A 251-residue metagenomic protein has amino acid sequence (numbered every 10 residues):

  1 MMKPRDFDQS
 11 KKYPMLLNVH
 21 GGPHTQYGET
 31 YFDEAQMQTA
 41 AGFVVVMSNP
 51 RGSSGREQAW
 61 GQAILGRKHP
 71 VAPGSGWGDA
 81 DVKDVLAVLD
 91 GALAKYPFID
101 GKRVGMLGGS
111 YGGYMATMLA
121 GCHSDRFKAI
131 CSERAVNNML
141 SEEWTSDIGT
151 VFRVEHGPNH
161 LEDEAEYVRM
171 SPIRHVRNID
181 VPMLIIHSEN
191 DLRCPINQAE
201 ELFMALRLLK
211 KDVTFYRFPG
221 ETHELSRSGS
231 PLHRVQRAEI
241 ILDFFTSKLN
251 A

Functional and structural regions predicted by a protein language model:
M1-K11, S171-I173: Short beta-strand-to-loop junctions in surface cap/lid or active-site-entrance loops
M2, N18-V19, L107, I186: Short hydrophobic segments within beta-strands
S10-G22: Short beta-strand element of the alpha/beta-hydrolase
M15, V44, A129: Short, Asp-centered acidic motifs that coordinate Mg2+ and/or phosphate in catalytic or ligand-binding sites
G21-T25, V45: Serine-hydrolase catalytic-loop signature spanning alpha/beta hydrolases and amidase-signature enzymes
E29-S48: Short amphipathic alpha-helix adjacent to the substrate-entry channel of hydrolases
M47-A251: Active-site-proximal cap/loop segments of hydrolase catalytic domains
